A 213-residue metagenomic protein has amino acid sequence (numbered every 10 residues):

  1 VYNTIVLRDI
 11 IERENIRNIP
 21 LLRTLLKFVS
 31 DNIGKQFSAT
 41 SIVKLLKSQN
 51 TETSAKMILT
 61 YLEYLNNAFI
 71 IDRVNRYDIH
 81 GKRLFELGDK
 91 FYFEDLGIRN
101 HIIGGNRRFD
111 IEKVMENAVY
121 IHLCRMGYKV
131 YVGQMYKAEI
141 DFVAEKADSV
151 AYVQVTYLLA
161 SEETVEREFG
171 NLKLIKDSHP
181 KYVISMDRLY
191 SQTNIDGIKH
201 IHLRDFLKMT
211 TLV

Functional and structural regions predicted by a protein language model:
V1-V150: Accessory nucleic acid-recognition modules appended to NTPase machines
Y92, V153, Y182-I184, K199-I201: Hydrophobic/aromatic beta-strand patches that form the interior of the parallel beta-sheet core in alpha/beta enzyme
L123, D141, V153, L172 (+1 more regions): Hydrophobic, well-ordered secondary-structure elements that form the walls of internal hydrophobic environments
M135, K176-D196: Nucleic-acid nuclease catalytic cores
I140, S161-T164, Y190-T193: Short active-site-adjacent structural elements
V150-A160: Active-site ExK catalytic segment of metal-dependent nucleases
L159-G170, L212: Active-site-adjacent loop/helix micro-motif of nuclease/hydrolase catalytic cores
R188-V213: Domain-level recognition of nuclease-like catalytic cores that cleave nucleotide substrates
